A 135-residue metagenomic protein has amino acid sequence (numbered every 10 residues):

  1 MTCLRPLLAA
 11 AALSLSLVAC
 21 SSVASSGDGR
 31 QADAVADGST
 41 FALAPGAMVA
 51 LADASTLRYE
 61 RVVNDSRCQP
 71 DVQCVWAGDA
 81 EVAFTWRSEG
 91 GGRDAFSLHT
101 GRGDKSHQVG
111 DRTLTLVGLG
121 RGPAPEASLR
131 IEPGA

Functional and structural regions predicted by a protein language model:
M1-A9: Bacterial N-terminal signal peptides that target proteins for export
S16-A19: C-terminal motif of bacterial Sec signal peptides marking the signal peptidase cleavage site
S21-A24: Bacterial signal peptide processing site
G29-W76: N-terminal secretory signal peptides
R61-D65, H99-K105, L119-G122: A short, sequence-level motif marking secondary-structure junctions
D71-Q73, G90-T113: An anionic, turn-rich surface loop/hairpin at beta-sheet edges that serves as a generic interaction/coordination patch
G78-G91: Iron-sulfur (Fe-S) cluster-binding segments and ferredoxin-like electron-carrier domains, especially [2Fe-2S]
H107, L114-P133: Short, exposed beta-strand-loop hairpins at the edges of beta-sheets in extracellular/periplasmic proteins
